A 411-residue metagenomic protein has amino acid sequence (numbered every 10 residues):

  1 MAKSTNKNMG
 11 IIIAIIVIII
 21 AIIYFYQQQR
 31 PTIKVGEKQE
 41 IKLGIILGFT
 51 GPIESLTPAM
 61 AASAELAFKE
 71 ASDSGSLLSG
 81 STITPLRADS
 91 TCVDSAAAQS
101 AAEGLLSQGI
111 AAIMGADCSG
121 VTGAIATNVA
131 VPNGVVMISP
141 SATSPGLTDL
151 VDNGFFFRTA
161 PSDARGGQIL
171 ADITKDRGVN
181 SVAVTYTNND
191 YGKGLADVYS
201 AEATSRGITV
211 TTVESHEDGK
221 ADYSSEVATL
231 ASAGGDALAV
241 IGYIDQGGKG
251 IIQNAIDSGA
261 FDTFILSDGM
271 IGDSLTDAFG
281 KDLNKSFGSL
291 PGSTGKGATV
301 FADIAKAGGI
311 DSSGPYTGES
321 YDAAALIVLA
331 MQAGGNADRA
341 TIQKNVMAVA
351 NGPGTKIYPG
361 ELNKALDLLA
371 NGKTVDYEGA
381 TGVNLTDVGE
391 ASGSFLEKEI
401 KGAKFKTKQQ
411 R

Functional and structural regions predicted by a protein language model:
A2-R411: Extracytosolic ligand-binding ectodomains
